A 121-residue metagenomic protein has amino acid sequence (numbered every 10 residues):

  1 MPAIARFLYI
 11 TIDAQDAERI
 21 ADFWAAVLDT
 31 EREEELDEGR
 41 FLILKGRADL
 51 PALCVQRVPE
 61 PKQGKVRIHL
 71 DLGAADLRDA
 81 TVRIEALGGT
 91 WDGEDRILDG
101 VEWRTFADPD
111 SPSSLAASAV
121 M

Functional and structural regions predicted by a protein language model:
P2-I12, E33-L36, I43-L44, P51-Q56 (+1 more regions): Vicinal oxygen chelate
F7, K65-H69: Eukaryotic phosphotyrosine signaling hubs
T11-D13, D71-A75: Short hydrophobic/aromatic beta-strand micro-patches that form the beta-sheet surface supporting nucleotide- or nucleic
D16-A17, D76, W103: Residue-level preference for nonpolar/small residues embedded in alpha-helices
A17-E31, A80-A86: Amphipathic alpha-helical segments
